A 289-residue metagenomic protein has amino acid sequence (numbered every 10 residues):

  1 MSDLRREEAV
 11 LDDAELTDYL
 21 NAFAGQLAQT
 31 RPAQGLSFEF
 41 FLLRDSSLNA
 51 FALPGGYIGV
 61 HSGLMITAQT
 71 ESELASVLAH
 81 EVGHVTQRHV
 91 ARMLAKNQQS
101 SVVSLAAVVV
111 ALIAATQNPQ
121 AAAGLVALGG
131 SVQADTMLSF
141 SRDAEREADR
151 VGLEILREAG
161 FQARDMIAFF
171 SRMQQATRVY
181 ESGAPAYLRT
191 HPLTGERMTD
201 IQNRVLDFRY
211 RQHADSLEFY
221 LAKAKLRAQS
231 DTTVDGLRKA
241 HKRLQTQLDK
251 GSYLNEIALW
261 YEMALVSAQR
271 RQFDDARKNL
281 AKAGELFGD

Functional and structural regions predicted by a protein language model:
M1-A33, T67: A metal-dependent hydrolase signature that marks the N-terminal structural subdomain at the beginning of catalytic folds
R6-A14, D18, S131-D289: Extracytoplasmic and endomembrane cell-envelope/extracellular-matrix remodeling and assembly machinery
D12-Q26, F38-D45, K96-L105, F169-A176: Acidic helix-start/capping segments at beta-turn-to-alpha-helix junctions
L42-G56: Catalytic zinc-binding patch centered on the HExxH motif and its immediate surroundings that defines zinc-dependent
G59, E73-E81, V85, A127 (+1 more regions): Short alpha-helical catalytic segment bearing the HExxH-like zincin motif of zinc-dependent metalloproteases
G59-S76, L138-D143: Short pre-active-site segment immediately N-terminal to the catalytic Zn-binding motif
S72, V82-Q99, Q117: Catalytic Zn2+-binding segment of zinc metalloproteases
V102-Q117, G124-T136: Membrane-active amphipathic alpha-helices enriched in small hydrophobic residues
